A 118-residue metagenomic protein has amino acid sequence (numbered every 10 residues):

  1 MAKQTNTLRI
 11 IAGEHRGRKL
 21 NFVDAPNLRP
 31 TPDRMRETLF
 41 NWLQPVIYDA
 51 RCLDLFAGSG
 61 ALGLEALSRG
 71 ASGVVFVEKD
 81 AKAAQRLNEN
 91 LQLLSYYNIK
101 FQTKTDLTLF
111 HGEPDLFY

Functional and structural regions predicted by a protein language model:
M1-Y118: Class I S-adenosyl-L-methionine-dependent methyltransferase catalytic core
